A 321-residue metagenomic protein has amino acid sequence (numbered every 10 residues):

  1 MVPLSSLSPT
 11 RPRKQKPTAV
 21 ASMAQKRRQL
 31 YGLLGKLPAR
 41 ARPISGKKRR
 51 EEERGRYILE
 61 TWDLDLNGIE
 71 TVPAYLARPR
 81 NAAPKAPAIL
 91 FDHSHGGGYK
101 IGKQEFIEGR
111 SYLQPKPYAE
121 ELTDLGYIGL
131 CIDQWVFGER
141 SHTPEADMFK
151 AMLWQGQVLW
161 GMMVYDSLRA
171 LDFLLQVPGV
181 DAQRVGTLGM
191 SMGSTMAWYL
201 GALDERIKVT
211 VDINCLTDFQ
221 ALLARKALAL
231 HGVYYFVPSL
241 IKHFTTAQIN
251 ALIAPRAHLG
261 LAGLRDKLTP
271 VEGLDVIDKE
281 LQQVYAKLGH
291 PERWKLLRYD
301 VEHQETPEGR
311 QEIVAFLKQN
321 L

Functional and structural regions predicted by a protein language model:
M1-R40: N-terminal pre-domain segments of enzymes
A39-P84: N-terminal cap/lid segment of alpha/beta-hydrolase-fold proteins
A77, A86-P87, D92-S94, A262: The conserved beta1-alpha1 loop
P84, D92-Y165, A170-L171, L175-Q176 (+1 more regions): Cap/lid segment of the alpha/beta-hydrolase catalytic domain
W154, V209-N250, P255, L268-D278 (+1 more regions): Mobile cap/lid helix-loop segments that gate and shape the active-site cleft of serine hydrolases
L168-V233, V237-I241: Primarily recognizes the serine-hydrolase "nucleophile elbow" in alpha/beta-hydrolase and SGNH/GDSL folds
V233, K279, V284-L321: C-terminal catalytic histidine-bearing segment of alpha/beta-hydrolase fold enzymes
I253, G260-A262: Short beta-strand/loop motif that positions the catalytic acidic residue of the alpha/beta-hydrolase fold
